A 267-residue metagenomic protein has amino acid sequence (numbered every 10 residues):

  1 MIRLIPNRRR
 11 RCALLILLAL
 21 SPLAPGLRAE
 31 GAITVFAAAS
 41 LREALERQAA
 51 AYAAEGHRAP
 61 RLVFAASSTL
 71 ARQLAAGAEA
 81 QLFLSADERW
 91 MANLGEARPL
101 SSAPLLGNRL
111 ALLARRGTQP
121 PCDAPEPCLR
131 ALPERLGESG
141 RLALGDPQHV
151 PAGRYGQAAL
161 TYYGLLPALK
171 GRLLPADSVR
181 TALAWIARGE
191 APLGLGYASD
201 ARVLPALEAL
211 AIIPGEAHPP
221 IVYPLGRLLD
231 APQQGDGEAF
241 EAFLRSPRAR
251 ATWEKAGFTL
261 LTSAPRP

Functional and structural regions predicted by a protein language model:
I2-L14: Bacterial N-terminal signal peptides that target proteins for export
I5-R8, A19, G189: Compositionally biased, intrinsically disordered low-complexity segments
A13-L23: Bacterial N-terminal signal peptides
A29-F64, S68, R72-A78, S85-E88 (+1 more regions): Exported/periplasmic ABC-transporter solute-binding proteins
